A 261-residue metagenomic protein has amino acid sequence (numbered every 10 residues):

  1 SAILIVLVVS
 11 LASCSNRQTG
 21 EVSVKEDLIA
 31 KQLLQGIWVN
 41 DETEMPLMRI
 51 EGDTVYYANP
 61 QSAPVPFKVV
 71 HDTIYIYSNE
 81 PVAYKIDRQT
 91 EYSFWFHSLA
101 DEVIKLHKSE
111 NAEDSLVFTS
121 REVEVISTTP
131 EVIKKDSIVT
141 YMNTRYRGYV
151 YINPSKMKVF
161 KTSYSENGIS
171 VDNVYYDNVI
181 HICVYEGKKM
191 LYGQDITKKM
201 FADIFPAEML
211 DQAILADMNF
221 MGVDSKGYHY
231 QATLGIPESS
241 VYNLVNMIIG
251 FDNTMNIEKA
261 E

Functional and structural regions predicted by a protein language model:
S10-S13: C-terminal motif of bacterial Sec signal peptides marking the signal peptidase cleavage site
S15-Q18: Bacterial signal peptide processing site
G20-V24, D101-T129, E238-E261: Edge beta-strand at a domain terminus
V22-P46, S120-K135, Y141: Tryptophan-anchored aromatic micro-motifs
N40-A83, V171-K188: N-terminal glycine/threonine-rich, aromatic-flanked beta-hairpin/loop signature
F94-F96, Y146-Y149, K226-I236: Short beta-strand elements that form the blades of beta-propeller/WD-repeat-like and other beta-sheet-rich scaffold
E102-T162: Surface-exposed beta-loop interaction hotspot
L191-L210: Surface-exposed loop and turn segments in beta-propeller and other repeat-based domains that flank or scaffold
